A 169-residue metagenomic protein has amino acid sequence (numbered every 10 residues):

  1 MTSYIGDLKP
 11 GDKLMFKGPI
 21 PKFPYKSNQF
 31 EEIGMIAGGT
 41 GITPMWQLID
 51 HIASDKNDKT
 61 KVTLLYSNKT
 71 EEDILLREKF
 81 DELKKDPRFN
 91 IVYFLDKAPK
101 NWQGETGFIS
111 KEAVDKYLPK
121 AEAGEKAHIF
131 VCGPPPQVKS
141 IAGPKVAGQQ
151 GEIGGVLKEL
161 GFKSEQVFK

Functional and structural regions predicted by a protein language model:
M1-M35, L48-H51, D96-K97, G154-K169: FAD-binding FR-type
G11-L14, M45, F80, F130: Hydrophobic structural packing positions in well-ordered secondary structure
I20, G39, P135: Short, flexible active-site-adjacent loop segments at beta-strand->alpha-helix junctions, enriched in small/polar
K22, L48-D55, E82, K116-K120: A generic secondary-structure signal
F30, I52-V62: Conserved S-adenosyl-L-methionine
M35-G38, V131-C132: Active-site-adjacent beta-strand anchor residues
T40-M45, Q137: Hydrophobic/small residue at the entry helix of a nucleotide-binding pocket
T63-K169: Reductase modules of NAD(P)H-dependent flavoproteins
